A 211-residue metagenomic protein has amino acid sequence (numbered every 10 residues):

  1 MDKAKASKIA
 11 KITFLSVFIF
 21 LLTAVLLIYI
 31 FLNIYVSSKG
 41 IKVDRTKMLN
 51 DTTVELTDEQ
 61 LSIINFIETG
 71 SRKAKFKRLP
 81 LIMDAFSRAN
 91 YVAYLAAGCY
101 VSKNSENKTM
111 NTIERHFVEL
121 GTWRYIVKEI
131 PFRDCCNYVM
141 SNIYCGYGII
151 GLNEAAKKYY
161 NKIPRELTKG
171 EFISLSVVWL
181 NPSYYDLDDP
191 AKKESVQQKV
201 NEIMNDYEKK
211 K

Functional and structural regions predicted by a protein language model:
M1-L49, N205, K209-K211: N-terminal type II signal-anchor transmembrane helix that functions as the membrane-insertion/stop-transfer segment
S37, I41-K210: Peptidoglycan glycan-strand catalytic modules in the bacterial/periplasmic cell-wall system
